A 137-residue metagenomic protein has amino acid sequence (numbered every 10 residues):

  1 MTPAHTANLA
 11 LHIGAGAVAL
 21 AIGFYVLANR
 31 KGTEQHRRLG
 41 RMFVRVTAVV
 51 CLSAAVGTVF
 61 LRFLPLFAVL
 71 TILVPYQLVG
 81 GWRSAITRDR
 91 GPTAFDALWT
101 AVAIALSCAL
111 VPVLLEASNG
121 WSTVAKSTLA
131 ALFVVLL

Functional and structural regions predicted by a protein language model:
M1-L137: Alpha-helical membrane insertion/targeting regions
